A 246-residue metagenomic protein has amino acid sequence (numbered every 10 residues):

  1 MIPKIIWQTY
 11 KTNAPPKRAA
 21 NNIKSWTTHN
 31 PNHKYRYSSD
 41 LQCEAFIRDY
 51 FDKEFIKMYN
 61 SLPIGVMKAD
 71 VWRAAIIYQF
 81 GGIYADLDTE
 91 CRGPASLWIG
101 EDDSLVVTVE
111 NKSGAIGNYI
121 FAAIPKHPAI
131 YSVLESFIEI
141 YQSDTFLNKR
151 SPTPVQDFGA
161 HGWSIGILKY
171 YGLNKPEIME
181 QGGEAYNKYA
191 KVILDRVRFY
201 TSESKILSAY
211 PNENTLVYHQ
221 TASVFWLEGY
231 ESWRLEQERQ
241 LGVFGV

Functional and structural regions predicted by a protein language model:
M1-A69, A85-V246: Glycosyltransferase-associated regions of secretory-pathway enzymes, highlighting luminal stem/catalytic domains
D70-G82: Small-residue hinge/turn detector
